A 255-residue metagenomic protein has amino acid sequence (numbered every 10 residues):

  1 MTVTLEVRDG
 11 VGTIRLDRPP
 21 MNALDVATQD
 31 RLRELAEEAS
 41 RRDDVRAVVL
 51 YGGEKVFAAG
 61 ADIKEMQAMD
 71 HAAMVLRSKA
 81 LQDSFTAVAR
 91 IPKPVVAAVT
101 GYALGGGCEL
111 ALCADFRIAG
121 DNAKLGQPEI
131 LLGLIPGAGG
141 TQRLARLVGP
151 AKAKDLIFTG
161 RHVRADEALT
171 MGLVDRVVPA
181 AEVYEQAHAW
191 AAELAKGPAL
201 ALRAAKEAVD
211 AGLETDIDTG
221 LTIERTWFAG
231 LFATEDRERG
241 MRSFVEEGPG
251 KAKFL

Functional and structural regions predicted by a protein language model:
M1-D9, R41-R42, G160-D166, E185-A192 (+1 more regions): C-terminal alpha-helix plus adjacent terminal tail
M1-G53, T86: Conserved CoA-thioester-binding segment of acyl-CoA-metabolizing enzymes
I14, R31-L32, L50, D62 (+5 more regions): Terminal peptide-recognition signature
A27-R33, A80, A87, Q186 (+3 more regions): Charged catalytic carboxylate motif
Q29, A36, F57, L125 (+2 more regions): Conserved hydrophobic/aromatic "anchor" residues that stabilize well-ordered secondary structure elements
R31, G52-A87, A103, G133 (+1 more regions): Glycine- (often His-adjacent) and acidic-residue-rich active-site loop that binds/positions the CoA thioester
A59, A68, F158, T170 (+2 more regions): Phosphate-coordinating loops and pocket residues in cytosolic domains that bind phosphorylated ligands
A89-L202, G230-E235, R239-R242: Crotonase-fold acyl-CoA enzyme core
